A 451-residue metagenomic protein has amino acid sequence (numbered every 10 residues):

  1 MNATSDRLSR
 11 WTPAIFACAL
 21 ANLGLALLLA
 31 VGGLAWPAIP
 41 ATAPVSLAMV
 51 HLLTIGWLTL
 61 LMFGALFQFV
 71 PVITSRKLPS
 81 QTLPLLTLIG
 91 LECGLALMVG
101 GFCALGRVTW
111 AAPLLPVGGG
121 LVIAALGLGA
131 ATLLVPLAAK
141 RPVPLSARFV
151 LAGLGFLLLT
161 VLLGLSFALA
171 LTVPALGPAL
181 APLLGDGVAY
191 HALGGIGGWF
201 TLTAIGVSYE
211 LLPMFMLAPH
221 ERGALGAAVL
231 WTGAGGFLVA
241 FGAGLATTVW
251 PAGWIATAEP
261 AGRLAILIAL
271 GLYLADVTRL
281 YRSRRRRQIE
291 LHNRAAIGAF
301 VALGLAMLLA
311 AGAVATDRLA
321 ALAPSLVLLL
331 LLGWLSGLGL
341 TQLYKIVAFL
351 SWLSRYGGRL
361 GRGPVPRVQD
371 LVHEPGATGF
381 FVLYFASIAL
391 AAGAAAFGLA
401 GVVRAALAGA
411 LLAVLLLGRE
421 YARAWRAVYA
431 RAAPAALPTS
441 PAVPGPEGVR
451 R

Functional and structural regions predicted by a protein language model:
M1-R451: Hydrophobic alpha-helical transmembrane segments of multi-pass integral membrane proteins
